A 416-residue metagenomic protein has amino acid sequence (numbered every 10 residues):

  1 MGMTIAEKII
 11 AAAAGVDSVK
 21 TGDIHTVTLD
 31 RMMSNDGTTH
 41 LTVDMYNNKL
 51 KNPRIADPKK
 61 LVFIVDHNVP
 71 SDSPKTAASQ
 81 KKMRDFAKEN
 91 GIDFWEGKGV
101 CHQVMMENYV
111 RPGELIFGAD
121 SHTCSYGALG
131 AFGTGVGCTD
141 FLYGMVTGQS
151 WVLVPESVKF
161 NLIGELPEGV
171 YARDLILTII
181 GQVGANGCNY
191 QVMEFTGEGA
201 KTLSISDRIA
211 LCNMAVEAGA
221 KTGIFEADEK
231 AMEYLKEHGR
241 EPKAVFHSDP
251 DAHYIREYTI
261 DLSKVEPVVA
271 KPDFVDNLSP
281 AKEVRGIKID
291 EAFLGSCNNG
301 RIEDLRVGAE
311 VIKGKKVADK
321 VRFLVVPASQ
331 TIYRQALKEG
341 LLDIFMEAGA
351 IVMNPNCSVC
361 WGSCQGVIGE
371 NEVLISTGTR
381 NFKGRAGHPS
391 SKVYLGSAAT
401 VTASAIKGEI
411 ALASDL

Functional and structural regions predicted by a protein language model:
M1-L416: Fe-S-dependent hydro-lyases/dehydratases of central metabolism
